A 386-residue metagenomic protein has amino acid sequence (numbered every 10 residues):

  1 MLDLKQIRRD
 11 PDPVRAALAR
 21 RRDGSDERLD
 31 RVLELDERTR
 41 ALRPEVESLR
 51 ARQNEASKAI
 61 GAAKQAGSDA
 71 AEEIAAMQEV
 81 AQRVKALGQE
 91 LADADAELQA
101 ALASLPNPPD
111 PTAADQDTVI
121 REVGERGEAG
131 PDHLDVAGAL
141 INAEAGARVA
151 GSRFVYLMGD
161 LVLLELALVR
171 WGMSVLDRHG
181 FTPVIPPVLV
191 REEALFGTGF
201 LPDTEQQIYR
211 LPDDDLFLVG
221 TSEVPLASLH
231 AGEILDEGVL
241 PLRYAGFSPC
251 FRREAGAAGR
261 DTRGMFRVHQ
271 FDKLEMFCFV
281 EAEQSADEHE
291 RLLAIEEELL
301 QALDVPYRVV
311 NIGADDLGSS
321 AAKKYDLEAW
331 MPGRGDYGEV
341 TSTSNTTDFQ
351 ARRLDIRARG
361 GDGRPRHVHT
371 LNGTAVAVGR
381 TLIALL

Functional and structural regions predicted by a protein language model:
M1-R126: N-terminal alpha-helical targeting/anchoring segments
G124-L386: TRNA-recognition modules of translation machinery and tRNA-sensing kinases, especially anticodon-binding
